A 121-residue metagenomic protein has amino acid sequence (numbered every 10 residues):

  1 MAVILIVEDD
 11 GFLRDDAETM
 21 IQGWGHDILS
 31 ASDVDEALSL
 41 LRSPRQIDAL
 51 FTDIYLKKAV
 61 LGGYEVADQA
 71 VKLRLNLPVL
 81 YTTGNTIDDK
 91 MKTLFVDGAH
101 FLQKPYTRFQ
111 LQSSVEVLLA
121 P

Functional and structural regions predicted by a protein language model:
E8, T83: Conserved acidic carboxylate
D10-S30: Two-component/phosphorelay signaling modules centered on CheY-like receiver
T19, S30-A49, K57: Acidic, metal-coordinating helix/loop segments flanking the phosphotransfer/catalytic sites of two-component signaling
R42-R45, Q69-N76, L94: Conserved phosphotransfer cores of two-component systems
D53-D68: Conserved phosphotransfer microenvironments
N85-D89: Negatively charged, flexible loop motifs adjacent to catalytic sites in prokaryotic signal transduction proteins
Y106-L118: C-terminal output helix
